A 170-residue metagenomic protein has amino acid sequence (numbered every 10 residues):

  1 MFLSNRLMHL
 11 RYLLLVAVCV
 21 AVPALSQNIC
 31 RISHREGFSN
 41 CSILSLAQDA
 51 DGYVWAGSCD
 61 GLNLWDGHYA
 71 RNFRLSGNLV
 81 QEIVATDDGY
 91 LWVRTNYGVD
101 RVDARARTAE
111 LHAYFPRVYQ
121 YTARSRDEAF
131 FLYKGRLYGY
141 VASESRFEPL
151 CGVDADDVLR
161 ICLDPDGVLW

Functional and structural regions predicted by a protein language model:
M1-W170: Carboxylate-rich, polar loop motifs that coordinate divalent cations or form catalytic acidic clusters
